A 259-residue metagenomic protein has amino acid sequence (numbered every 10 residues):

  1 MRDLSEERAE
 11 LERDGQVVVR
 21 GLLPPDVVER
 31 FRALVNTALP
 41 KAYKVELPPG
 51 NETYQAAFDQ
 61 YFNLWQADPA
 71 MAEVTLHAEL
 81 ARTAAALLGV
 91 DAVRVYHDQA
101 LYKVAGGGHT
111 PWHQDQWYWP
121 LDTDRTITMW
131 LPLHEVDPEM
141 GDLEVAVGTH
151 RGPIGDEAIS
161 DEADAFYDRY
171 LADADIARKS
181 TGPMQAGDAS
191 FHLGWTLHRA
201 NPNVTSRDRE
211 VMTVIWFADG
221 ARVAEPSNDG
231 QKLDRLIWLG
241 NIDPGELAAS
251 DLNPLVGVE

Functional and structural regions predicted by a protein language model:
M1-R13, V19-W112, Y118-L121, A158 (+1 more regions): Non-heme Fe(II)-dependent double-stranded beta-helix
K44-V45, D156, A189-F191, W195-E259: Non-heme Fe(II)/2-oxoglutarate
Y54, L121-R125, S206-D208: A generic structural micro-feature
D91, Q116, L121-D122, L131-D142 (+1 more regions): Active-site region of the double-stranded beta-helix
Q114-D115, E162-I176, S206-D208, S227-L233: Short, surface-exposed loop/helix-turn segments at secondary-structure junctions that function as lids/hinges flanking
W117, T126, R199-N203: Glycine-rich phosphate/pyrophosphate-binding beta-alpha loops
P120-P138, P183, F191, I215-D219: Short, conserved beta-strand element in jelly-roll/cupin
V136-N201, A221: Double-stranded beta-helix
